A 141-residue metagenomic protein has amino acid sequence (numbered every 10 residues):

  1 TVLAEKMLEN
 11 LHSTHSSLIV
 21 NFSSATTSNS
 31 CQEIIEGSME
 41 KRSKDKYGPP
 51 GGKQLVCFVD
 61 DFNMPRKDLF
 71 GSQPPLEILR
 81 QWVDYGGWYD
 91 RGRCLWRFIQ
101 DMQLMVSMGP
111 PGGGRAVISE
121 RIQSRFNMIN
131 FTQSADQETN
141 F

Functional and structural regions predicted by a protein language model:
T1-N21: Walker A/P-loop
V2-M7, S30-I34, P74-W82, V117 (+2 more regions): Alpha-helical scaffold elements adjacent to nucleotide-binding pockets in ATP/GTP-utilizing enzyme cores
L8, I35-S43, F58-Q103, G109: Conserved catalytic/switch belt of AAA+ P-loop NTPases
H12-S17, Q100, G113-Q137: A short helix-turn-beta junction within AAA+ P-loop NTPase domains corresponding to the substrate/partner-engaging
L18-N29, M64-Q73, I129: Flexible beta-alpha connector loops of hexameric P-loop NTPases
N21-G52: Short glycine-rich substrate-engagement loop in P-loop NTPases that contacts/grips substrate
S23-T27, F62-P65, L104, G109-G114 (+1 more regions): Conserved nucleotide-binding/hydrolysis micro-motifs of P-loop NTPases
D45-L55, G71, I118: Short basic/glycine-enriched coil/helix segment immediately N-terminal to the Walker B
